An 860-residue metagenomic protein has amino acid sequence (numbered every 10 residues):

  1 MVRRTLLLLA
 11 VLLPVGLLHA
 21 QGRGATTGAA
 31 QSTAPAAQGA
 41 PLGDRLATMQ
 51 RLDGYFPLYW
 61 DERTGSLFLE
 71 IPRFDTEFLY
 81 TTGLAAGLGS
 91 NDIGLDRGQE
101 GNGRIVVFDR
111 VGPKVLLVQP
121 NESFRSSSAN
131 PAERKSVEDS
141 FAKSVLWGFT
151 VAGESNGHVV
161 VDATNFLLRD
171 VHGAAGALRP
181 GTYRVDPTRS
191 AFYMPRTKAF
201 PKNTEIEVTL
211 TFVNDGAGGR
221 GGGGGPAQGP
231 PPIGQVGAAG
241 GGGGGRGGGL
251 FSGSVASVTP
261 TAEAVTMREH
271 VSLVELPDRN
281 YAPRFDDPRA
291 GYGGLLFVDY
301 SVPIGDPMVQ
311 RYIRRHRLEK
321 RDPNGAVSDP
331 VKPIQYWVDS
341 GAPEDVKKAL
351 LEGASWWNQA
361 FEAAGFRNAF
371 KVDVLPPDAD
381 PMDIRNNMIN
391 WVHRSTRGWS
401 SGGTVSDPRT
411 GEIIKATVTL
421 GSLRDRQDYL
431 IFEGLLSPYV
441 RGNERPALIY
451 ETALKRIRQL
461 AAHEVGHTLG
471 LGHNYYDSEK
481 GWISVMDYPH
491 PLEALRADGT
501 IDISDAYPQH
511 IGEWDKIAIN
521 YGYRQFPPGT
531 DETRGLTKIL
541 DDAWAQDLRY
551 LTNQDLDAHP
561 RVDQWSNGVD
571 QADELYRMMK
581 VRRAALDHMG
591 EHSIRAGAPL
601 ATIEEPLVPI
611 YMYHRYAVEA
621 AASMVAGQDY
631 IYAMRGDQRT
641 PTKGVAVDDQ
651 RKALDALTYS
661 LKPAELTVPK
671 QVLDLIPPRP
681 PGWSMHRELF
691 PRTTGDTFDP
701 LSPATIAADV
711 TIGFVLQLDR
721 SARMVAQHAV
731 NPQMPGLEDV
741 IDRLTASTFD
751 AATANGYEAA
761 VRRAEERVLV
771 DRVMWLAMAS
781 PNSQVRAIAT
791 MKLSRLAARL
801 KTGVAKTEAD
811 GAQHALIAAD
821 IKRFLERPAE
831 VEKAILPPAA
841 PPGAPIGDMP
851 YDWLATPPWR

Functional and structural regions predicted by a protein language model:
M1-L7: Bacterial N-terminal signal peptides that target proteins for export
L7-G16: Bacterial N-terminal signal peptides
Q21-A342, L351, A360, A369 (+5 more regions): Auxiliary tRNA-acceptor-end handling modules of aminoacyl-tRNA synthetases
A40, K348-S355, Q359, K455 (+3 more regions): Solvent-exposed, polar/charged alpha-helical surfaces in well-ordered, non-transmembrane soluble domains, broadly
S355-F366, G466-H467, P491, E619: Sec-exported extracytoplasmic/periplasmic mature domains
V374-H393, K455-I511: The catalytic-center signature of Zn2+-dependent metalloproteases
S406, E412-L420, A461, V465-L469 (+2 more regions): Extended catalytic-interface subdomain
K480-R860: Conserved catalytic/binding loops enriched for acidic/polar residues
